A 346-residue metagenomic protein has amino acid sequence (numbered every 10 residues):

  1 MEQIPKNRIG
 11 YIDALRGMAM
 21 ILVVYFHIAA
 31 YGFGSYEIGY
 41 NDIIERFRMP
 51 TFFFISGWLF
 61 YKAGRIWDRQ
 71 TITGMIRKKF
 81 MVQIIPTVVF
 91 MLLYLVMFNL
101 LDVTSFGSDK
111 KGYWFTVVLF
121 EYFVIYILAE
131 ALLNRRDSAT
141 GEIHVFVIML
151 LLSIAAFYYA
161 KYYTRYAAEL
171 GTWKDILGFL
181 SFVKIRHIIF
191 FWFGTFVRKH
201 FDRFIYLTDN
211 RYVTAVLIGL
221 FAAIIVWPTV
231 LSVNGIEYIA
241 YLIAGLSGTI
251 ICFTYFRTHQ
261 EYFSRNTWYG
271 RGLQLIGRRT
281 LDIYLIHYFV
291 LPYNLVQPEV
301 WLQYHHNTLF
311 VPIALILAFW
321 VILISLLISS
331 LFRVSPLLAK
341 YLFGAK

Functional and structural regions predicted by a protein language model:
M1-K346: Alpha-helical transmembrane segments and their immediate juxtamembrane cytosolic regions
